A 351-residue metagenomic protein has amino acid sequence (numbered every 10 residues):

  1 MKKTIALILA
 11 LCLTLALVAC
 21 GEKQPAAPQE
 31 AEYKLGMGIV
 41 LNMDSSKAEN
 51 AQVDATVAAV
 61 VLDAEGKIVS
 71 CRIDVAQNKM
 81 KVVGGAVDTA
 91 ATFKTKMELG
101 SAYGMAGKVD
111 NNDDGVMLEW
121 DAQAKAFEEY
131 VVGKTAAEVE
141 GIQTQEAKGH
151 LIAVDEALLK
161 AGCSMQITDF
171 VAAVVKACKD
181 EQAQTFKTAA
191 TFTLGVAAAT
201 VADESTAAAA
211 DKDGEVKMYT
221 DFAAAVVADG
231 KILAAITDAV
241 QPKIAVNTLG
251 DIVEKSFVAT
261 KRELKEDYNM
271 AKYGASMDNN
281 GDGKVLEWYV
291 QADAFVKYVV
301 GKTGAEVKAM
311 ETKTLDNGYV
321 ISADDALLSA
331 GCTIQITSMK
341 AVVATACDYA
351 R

Functional and structural regions predicted by a protein language model:
M1-L11: Positively charged n-region of N-terminal signal peptides that target proteins for export
L15-A19: C-terminal motif of bacterial Sec signal peptides marking the signal peptidase cleavage site
G21-K23: Bacterial signal peptide processing site
P28-R351: Active-site- and interface-proximal helix/loop "cap" or "latch" segments in soluble metabolic and energy-transducing
